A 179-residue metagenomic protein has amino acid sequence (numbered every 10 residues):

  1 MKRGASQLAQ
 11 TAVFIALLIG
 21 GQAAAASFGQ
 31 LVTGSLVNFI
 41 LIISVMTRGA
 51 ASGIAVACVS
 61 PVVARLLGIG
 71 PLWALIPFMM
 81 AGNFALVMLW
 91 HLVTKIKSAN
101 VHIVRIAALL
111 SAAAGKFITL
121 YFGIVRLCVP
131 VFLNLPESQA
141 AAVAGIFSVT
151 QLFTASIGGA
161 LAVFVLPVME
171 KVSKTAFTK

Functional and structural regions predicted by a protein language model:
M1-K179: Loop-helix junctions at membrane interfaces
